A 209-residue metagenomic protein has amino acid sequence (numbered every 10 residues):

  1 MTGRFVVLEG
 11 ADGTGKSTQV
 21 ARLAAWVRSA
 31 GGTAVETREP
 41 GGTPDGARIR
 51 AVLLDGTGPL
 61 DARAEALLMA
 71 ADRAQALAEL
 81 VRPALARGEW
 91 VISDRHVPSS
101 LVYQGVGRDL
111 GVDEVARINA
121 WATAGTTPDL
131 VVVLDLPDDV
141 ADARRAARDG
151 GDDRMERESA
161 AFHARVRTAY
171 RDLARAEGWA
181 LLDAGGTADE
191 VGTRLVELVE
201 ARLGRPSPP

Functional and structural regions predicted by a protein language model:
T2-F5: Pre-Walker A (Motif I) flank of P-loop NTPase domains
L8: Hydrophobic anchor at the beta1->P-loop junction of P-loop NTPases
G13: Walker A (P-loop) phosphate-binding loop of P-loop NTPases
K16: Conserved lysine of the Walker
Q19: Hydrophobic positions on the alpha1 helix immediately C-terminal to the Walker A/P-loop
R22-A24, D139-P209: NTP-dependent small-molecule kinase module
A30-T123, R194: ATP-dependent small-molecule kinase phosphotransfer cores that center on conserved nucleotide phosphate-binding segments
S99-T168: A glycine- and Lys/Arg-enriched "phosphate-lid" helix/loop adjacent to the NTP-binding pocket of small-molecule kinases
